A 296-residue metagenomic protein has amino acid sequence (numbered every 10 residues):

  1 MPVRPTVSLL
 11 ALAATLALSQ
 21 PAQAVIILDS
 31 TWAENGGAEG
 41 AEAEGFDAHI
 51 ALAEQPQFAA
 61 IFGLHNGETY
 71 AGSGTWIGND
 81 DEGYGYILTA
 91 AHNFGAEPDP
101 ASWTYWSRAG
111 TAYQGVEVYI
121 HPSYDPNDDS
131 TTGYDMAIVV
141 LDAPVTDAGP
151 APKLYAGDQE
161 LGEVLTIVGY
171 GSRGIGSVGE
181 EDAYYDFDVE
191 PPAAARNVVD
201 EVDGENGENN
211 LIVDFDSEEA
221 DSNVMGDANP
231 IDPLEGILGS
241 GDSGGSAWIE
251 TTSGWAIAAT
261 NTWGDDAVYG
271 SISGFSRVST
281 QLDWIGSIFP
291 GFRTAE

Functional and structural regions predicted by a protein language model:
M1-L9: Bacterial N-terminal signal peptides that target proteins for export
S8-A17: Bacterial N-terminal signal peptides
L18-A24: Sec/Tat signal peptide C-region and signal peptidase I cleavage site
V25-Q57, T69, T75-G95, F187-E205 (+1 more regions): C-terminal subregion of chymotrypsin/trypsin-like serine protease catalytic domains
H65, W106, Y170, W248-E250: A generic structural motif
I77-H121, T131, E160, T166 (+2 more regions): Catalytic-histidine neighborhood of serine endopeptidases, predominantly the chymotrypsin-like S1/PA family
A90-G95, H121-Y124, D214-N223, N261-D266: Short, solvent-exposed aromatic-acidic interface loops
G133-M136, D142-E235, S279: Chymotrypsin/trypsin-fold serine protease catalytic domain
